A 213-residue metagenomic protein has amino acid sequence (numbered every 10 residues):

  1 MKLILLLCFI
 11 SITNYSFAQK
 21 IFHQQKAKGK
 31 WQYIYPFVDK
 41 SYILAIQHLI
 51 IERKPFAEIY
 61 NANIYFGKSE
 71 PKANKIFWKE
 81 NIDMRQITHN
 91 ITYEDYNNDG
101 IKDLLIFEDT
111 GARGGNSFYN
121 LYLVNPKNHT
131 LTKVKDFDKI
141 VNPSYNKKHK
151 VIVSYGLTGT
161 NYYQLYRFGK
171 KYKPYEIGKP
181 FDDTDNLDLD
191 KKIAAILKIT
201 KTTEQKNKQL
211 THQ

Functional and structural regions predicted by a protein language model:
I4-L5, S16-F56, N146-Q213: Acidic, small-residue rich beta-repeat scaffolds with periodic aromatic anchors
S11-T13: N-terminal signal peptide c-region/cleavage motif recognized by signal peptidases
Q25-W31, K79-N90, F137-K148: Repeat-based blade/solenoid architectures
Y65-S69, G115-K133, L165-K170: Beta-propeller blade repeat segments, especially FG-GAP/WD-type strand-to-loop junctions in 6- to 7-bladed propeller
K75-W78, T132-D138, Y175-D183: Beta-propeller fold detector
T92-Y96: Calcium-binding motifs, dominated by EF-hand helix-loop-helix domains
D99: Acidic carboxylate motifs that coordinate Ca2+ or other divalent cations, activating on Asp/Glu
L104-E108: Hydrophobic beta-strand segments that make up the repeating blades of beta-propeller and related beta-repeat
